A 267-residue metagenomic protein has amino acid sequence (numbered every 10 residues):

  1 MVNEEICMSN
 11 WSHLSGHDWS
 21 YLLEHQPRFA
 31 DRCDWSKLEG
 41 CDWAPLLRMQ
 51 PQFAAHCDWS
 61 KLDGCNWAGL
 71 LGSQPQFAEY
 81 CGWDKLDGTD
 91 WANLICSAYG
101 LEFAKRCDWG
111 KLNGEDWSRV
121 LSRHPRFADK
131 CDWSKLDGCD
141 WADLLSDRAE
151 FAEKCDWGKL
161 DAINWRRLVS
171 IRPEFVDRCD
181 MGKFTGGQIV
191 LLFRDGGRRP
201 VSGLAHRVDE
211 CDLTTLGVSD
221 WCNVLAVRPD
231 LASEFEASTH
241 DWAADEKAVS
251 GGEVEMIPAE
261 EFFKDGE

Functional and structural regions predicted by a protein language model:
M1-E267: Ankyrin repeat (ANK) tandem alpha-helical domains that serve as protein-protein interaction scaffolds, prominent
